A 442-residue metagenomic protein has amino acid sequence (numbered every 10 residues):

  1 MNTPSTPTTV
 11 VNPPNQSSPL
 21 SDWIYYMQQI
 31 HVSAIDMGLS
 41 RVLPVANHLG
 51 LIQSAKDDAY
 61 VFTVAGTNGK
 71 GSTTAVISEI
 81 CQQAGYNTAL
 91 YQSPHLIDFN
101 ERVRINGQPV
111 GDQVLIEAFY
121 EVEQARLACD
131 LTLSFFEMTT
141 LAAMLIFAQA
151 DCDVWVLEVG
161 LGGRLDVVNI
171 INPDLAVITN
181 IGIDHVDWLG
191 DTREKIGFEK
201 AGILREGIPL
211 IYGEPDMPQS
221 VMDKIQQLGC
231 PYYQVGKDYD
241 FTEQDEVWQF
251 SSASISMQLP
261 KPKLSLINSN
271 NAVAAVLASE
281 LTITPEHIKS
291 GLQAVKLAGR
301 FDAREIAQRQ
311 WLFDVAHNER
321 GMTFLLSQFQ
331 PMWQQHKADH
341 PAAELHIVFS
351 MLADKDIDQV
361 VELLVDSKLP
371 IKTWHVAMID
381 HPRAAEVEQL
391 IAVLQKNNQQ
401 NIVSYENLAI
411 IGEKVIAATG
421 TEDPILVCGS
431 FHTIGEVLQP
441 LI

Functional and structural regions predicted by a protein language model:
M1-G66, T73-A75, E79-A84, Y91 (+2 more regions): Short functional linear segments
L39-L43, N47-H48, I52-D58, Q83-I171 (+1 more regions): ATP-dependent carboxylate-amine ligase catalytic core
Y60, V154-V159, V167-V177, I181-G182 (+2 more regions): Nucleotide phosphate-binding/pyrophosphate-handling subdomain across enzymes that bind or process nucleotide phosphates
I77, R164-D174, L438-L441: Short Gly/Thr/Asp-enriched flexible loops that form oxyanion-binding sites at enzyme active sites
I77-Q82, F147, L394, L441: Hydrophobic alpha-helical packing residues
L131, V154, E158, P173-Q258 (+1 more regions): Acidic, Mg2+-coordinating active-site environments of NTP-dependent enzymes
I211, P215-S220, Q227, T242-E246 (+2 more regions): C-terminal helical cap/extension that packs against the catalytic core of soluble nucleotide-cofactor enzymes
S430: Active-site-proximal loop/hinge segments that shape catalytic or ion-binding/gating pockets
